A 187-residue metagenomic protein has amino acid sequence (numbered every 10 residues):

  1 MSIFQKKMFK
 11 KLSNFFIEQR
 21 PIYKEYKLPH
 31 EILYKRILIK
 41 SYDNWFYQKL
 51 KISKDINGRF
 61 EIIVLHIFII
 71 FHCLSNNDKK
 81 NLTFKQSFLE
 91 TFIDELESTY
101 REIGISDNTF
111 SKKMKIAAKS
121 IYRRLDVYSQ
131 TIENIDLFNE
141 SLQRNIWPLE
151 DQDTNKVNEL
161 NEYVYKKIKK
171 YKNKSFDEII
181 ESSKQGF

Functional and structural regions predicted by a protein language model:
S2-L65, I69-F187: Surface/interface-facing alpha-helical segments and adjacent flexible terminal/loop regions used for partner/assembly
